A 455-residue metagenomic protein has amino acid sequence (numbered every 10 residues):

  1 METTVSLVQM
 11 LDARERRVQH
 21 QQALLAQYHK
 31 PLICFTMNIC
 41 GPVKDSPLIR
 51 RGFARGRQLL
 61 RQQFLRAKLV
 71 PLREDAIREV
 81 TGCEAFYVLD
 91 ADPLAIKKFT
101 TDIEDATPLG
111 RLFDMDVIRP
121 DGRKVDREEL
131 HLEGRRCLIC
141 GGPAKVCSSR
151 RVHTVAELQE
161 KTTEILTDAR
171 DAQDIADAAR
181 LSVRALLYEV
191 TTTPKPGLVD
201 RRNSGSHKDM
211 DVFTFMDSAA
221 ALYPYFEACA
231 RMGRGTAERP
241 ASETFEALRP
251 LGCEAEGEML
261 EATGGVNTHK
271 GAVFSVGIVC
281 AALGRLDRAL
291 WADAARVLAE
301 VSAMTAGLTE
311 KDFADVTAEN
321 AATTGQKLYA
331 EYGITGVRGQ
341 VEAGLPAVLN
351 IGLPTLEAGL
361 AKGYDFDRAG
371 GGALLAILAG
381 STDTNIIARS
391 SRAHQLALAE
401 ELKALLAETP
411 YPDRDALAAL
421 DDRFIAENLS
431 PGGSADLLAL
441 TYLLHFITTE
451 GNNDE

Functional and structural regions predicted by a protein language model:
M1-L65, R78, D102-D171: Long, contiguous binding/interaction regions
L32-D92, D211-A237: Short, well-structured hydrophobic secondary-structure segments
D45-S46, P93-T100, W291-R296: Short, conserved charged micro-motifs
E164-A241, F245, L283-D422, N452-E455: Phosphate-rich cofactor/ligand-interacting catalytic cores and adjacent structured alpha/beta frameworks
P224, I278-R285, Y442-T449: Short glycine/serine- and small hydrophobic-enriched flexible loop segments
A228-G284: Long, hydrophobic/aromatic-enriched structural stretches that serve as scaffold segments
G257-K270, A361-K362, D422-P431: A short glycine/serine-rich beta->alpha loop
A426, S430-E455: Short, amphipathic C-terminal "tail helix"
